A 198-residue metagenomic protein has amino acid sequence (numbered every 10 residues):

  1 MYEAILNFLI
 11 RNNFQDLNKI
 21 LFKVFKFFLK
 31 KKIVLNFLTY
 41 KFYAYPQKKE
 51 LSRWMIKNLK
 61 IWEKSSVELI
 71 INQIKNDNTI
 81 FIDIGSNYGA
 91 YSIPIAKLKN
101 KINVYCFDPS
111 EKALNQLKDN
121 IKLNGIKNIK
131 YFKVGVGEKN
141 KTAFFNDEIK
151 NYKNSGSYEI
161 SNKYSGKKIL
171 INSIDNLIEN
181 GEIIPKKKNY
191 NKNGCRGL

Functional and structural regions predicted by a protein language model:
M1-N120, N124, K163, L177-K186: S-adenosyl-L-methionine
K32-N36, K41, T142-F144, K167-L170 (+1 more regions): Ser/Thr- (and often Asn-) enriched beta-sheet segments in non-cytosolic proteins
K118-N176: S-adenosyl-L-methionine
K133, N189-N193: Short beta-strand segments
K139-N140, K186-K188: Short gly/pro-enriched beta-turn/loop segments at secondary-structure junctions
C195-G197: Switch II (G3) loop of P-loop NTPases
